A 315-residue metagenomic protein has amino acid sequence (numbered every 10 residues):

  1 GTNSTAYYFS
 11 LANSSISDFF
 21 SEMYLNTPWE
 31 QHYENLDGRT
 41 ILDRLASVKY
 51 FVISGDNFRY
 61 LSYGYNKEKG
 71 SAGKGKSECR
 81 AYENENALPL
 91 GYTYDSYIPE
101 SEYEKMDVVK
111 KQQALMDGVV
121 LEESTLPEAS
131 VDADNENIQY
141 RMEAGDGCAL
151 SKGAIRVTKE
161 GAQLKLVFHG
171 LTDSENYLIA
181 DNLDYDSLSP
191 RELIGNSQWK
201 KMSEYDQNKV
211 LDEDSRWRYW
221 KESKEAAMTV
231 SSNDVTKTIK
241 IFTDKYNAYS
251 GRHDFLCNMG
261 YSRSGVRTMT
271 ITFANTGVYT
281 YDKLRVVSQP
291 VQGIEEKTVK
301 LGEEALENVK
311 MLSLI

Functional and structural regions predicted by a protein language model:
G1-L314: Soluble catalytic regions of membrane-associated enzymes that act on cell-envelope and secretory-pathway components
